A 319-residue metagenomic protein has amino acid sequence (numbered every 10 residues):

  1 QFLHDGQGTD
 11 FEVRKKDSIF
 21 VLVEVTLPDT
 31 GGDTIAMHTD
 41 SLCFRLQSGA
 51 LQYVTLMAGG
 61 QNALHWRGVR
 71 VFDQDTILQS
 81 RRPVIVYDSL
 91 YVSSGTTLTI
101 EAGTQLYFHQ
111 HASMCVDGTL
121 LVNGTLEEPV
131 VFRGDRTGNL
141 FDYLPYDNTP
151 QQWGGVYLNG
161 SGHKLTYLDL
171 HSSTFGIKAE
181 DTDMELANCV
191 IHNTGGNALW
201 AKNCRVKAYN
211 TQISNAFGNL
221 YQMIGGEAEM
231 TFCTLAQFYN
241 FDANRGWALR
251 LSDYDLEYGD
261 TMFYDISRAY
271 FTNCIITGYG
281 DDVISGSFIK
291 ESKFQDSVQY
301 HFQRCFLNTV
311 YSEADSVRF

Functional and structural regions predicted by a protein language model:
L3-F319: Beta-strand/loop edge motif enriched in small/polar residues
